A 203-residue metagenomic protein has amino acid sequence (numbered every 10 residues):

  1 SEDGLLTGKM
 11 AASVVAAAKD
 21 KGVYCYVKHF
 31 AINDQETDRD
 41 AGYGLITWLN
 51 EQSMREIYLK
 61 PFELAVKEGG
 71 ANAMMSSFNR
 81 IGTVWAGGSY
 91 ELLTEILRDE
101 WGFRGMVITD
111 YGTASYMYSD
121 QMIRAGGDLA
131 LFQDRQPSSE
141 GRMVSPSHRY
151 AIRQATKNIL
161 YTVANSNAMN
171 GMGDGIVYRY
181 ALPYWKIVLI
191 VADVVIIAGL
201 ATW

Functional and structural regions predicted by a protein language model:
S1-W203: Glycoside hydrolase catalytic-domain context in secreted enzymes
